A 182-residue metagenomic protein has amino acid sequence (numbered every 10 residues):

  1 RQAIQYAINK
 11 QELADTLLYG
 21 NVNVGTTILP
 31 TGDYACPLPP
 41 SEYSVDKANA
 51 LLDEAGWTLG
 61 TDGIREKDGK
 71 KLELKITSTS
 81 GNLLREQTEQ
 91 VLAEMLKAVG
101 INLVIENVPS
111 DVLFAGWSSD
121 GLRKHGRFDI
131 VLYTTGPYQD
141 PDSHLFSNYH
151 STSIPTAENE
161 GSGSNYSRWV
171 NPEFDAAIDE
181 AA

Functional and structural regions predicted by a protein language model:
R1-E94, A98, N165-V170: Append "and occasionally in soluble cytosolic enzymes with long acidic Gly/Pro-rich linkers
Y6, A14-D15, A50, N102-A115 (+2 more regions): Extracytoplasmic/peripheral linker and loop segments enriched in polar/acidic and small residues with frequent Thr/Pro
T61, R85-T88, I105-E106, A115-G116 (+1 more regions): Extended hydrophobic-aromatic, low-complexity segments
D68-K70, L122-G126, P172: Extracellular/periplasmic catalytic domains that process cell-envelope and extracellular macromolecules
T77-T79, E106-V108, Y133: Conserved beta-strand termini and adjacent loop/short-helix elements that scaffold enzyme active sites in alpha/beta
Q90-V99, V112-F128: Short helices/loops that flank or line small-molecule/ion binding pockets
R127-F128, L132-T135: Short beta-strand and adjacent tight-turn residues that come in two discontinuous sequence segments and form the edges
G136-D140: A ligand-binding cleft/hinge motif common to bilobed small-molecule-binding domains
